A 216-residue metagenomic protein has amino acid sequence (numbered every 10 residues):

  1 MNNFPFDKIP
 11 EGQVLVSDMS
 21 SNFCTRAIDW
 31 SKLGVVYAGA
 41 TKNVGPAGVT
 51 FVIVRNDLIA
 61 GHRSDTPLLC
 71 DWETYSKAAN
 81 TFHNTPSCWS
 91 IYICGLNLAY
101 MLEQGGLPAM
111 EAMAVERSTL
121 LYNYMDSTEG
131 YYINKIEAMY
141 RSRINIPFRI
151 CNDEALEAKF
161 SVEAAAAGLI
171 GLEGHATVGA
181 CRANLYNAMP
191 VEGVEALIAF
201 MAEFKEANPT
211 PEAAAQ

Functional and structural regions predicted by a protein language model:
M1-F23: Active-site phosphate-binding strand-loop segment of PLP-dependent enzymes
F6-P10, R26-S31, K42-P46, A138-M139 (+1 more regions): Solvent-exposed alpha-helices and their adjacent loops that cap or buttress functional pockets in soluble metabolic
V16, W30-T41: Conserved active-site segment immediately N-terminal to the catalytic lysine that forms the internal aldimine
A40-Y122, E137: Active-site C-terminal subdomain of aminotransferase-like
V54, F148-N152, L185-N187: Short beta-strand-to-loop capping motifs
Y131-K135, G168-G174: A short linear hydrophobic-aromatic micro-motif
Y132-A164: Conserved PLP-binding catalytic core of the aspartate aminotransferase-like
A166, H175-Q216: PLP-dependent enzyme catalytic core of the Aspartate aminotransferase-like
